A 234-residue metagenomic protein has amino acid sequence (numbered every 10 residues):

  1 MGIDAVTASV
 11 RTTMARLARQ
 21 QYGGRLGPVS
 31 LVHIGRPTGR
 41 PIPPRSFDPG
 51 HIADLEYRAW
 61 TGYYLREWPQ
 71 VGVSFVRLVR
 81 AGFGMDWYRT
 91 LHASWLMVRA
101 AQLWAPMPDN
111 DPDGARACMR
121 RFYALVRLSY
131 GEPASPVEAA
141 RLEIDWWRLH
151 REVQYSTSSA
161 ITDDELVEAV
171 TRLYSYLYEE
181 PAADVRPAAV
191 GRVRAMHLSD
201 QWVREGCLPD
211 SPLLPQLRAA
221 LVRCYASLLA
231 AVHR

Functional and structural regions predicted by a protein language model:
Q21-P44, V73-R77: Repeat-mediated protein-protein interaction surfaces in helical alpha-solenoids
V29, S46, L208-R234: A cross-kingdom marker for long, charged
D48-E56: Generic helix N-cap/helix-start motif at coil->alpha-helix transitions
Y63-Y64, W104-M107: Hydrophobic/aromatic side-chain positions at a characteristic register within alpha-helices of tetratricopeptide repeats
V76-A101: Short, charge-rich amphipathic alpha-helical segments embedded in non-transmembrane helical bundles/solenoids
M119-Q201: Extended amphipathic alpha-helical interaction segments
